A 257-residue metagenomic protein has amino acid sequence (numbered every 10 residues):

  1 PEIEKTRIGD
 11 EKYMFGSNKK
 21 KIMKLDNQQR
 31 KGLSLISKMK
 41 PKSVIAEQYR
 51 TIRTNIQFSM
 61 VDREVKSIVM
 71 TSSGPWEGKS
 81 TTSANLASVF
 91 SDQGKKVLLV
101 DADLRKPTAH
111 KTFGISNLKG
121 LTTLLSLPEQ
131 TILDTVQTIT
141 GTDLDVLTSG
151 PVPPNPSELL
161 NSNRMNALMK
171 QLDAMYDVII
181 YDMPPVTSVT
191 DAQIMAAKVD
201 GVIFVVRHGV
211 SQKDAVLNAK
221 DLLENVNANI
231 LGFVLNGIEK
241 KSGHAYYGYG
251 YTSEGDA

Functional and structural regions predicted by a protein language model:
E4-L33, L217-A257: Hydrophobic micro-sites
L33-V61, T131-L133, T148: Extended, non-globular alpha-helical segments
V44-F113: Walker A/P-loop phosphate-binding motif and the immediately C-terminal alpha-helix
F90-T148, Q212: Phosphate-binding loop that captures ATP/GTP phosphates
L104-K106, Q130, P151-P154, V186-T187 (+2 more regions): Conserved nucleotide-binding/hydrolysis micro-motifs of P-loop NTPases
T131, S149-V189: Phosphate-binding/switch loop-helix module in NTP-utilizing enzymes
D191-G209: Inter-motif core of Ras-like GTPase G domains
